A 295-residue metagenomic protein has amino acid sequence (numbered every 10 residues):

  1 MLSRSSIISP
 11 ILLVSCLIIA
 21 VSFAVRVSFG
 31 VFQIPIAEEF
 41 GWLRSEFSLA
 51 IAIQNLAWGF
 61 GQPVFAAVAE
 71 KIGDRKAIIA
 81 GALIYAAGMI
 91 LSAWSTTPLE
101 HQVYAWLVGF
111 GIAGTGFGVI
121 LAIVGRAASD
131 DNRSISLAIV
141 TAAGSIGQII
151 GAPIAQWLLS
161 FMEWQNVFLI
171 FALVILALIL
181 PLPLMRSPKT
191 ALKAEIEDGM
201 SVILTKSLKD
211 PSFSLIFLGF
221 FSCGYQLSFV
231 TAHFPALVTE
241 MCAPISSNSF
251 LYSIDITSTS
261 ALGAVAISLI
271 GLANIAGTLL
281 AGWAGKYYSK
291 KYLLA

Functional and structural regions predicted by a protein language model:
S5-V14, T205-G219: Juxtamembrane cytosolic amphipathic helices that cap and anchor the N-termini of specific transmembrane helices
P10-I34, E38-R44, Q62-F65, F229-A236: Extracytoplasmic
V27, N55-P63, Q148-I149, G271-L279: Residue-level signature of mid-helix packing/kink "hotspots" within the transmembrane helices of 12-pass Major
F29-Q33, P211-T278: Extracytoplasmic gate region of multi-pass secondary transporters
F60-P98: Conserved MFS/SLC helix-loop-helix module at the cytosolic interface between two early adjacent transmembrane helices
A105-A142: Cytoplasmic helix-loop-helix junction between adjacent transmembrane helices in 12-TM secondary transporters
V140-S187: Helix-loop-helix hairpin linking two adjacent transmembrane segments in secondary transporters
L184-V202: Flexible cytoplasmic inter-helical loops of multi-pass small-molecule transporters
